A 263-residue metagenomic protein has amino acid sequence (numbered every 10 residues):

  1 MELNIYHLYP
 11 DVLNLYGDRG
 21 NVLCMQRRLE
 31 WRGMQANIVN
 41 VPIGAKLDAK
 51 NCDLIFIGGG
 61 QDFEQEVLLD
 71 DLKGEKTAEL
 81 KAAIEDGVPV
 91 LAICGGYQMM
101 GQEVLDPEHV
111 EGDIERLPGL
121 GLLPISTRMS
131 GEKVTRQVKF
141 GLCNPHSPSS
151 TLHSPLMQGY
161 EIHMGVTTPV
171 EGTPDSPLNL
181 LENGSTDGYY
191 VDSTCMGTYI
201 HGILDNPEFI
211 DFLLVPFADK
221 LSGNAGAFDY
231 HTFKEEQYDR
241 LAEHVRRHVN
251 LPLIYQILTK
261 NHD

Functional and structural regions predicted by a protein language model:
M1-D86, G95, L105, G112 (+5 more regions): N-terminal beta1-alpha1 cap of cysteine-dependent amidohydrolase-like domains
L54-G58, L91, G197-Y199: Structural motif
D86-G87, D192: Structured helix-beta-strand junction loops
P89-G101, R136: Internal, conserved structured core segments that host functional sites
R116: His/Asp/Glu-rich metal-coordinating catalytic cores of metallo-dependent phosphodiesterases/hydrolases acting on
G119-L122, T135-K139, G159-E161, G197: Conserved hydrophobic/aromatic beta-strand scaffold that supports enzyme active sites
G141-S193, I200: Catalytic beta-strand/loop cores that center a nucleophilic Ser/Cys/Thr and support acyl-enzyme chemistry
N183-K220: A glycine-centered loop/beta-turn motif at secondary-structure junctions
